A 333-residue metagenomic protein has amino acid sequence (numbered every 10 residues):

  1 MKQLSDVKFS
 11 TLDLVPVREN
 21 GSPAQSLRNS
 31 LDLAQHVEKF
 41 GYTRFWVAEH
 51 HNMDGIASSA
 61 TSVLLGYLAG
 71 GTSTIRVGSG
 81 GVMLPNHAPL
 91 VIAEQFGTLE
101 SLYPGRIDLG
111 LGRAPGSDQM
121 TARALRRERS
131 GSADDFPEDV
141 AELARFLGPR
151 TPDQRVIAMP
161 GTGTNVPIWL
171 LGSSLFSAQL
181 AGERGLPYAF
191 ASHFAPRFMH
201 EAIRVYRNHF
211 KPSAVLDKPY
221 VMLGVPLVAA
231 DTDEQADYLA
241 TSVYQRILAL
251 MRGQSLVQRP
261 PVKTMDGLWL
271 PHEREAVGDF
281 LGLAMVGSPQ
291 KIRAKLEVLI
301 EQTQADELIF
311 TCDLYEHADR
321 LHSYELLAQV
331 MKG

Functional and structural regions predicted by a protein language model:
M1-T72: N-terminal beta1-alpha1-beta2 module of alpha/beta enzyme domains
K2-S5, E38, L65-T74, E100-I107 (+3 more regions): Acidic (Asp/Glu)-rich catalytic clusters
S5-P23, P85-G148, Y188: Flexible, glycine-rich active-site loops centered on histidine and acidic residues that chelate a metal or position
F9, V37, G41, E49 (+6 more regions): Conserved, mostly hydrophobic/aromatic
F9-D13, F45-V47, V77-S79, I107-L111 (+4 more regions): Hydrophobic faces of well-ordered beta-strands that scaffold small-molecule active sites in alpha/beta enzyme cores
D13-R28, V82-P89, T162-G172, F280-P289: Active-site mouth loops of central-metabolism enzymes
R123, R129-I157, F198-A305: An alpha-helical appendage that flanks or caps ligand/catalytic pockets
A178-R197, A202-I203: A conserved active-site cap/scaffold subdomain adjacent to cofactor or substrate pockets
